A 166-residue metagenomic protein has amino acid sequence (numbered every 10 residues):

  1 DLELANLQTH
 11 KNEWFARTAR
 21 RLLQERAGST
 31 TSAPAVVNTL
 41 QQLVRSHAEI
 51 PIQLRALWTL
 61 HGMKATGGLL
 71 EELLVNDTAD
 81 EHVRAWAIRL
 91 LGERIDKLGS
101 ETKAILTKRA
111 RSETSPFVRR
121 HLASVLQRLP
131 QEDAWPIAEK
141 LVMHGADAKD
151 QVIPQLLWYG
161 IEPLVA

Functional and structural regions predicted by a protein language model:
D1-A166: Long, ordered, helix-rich scaffold segments
